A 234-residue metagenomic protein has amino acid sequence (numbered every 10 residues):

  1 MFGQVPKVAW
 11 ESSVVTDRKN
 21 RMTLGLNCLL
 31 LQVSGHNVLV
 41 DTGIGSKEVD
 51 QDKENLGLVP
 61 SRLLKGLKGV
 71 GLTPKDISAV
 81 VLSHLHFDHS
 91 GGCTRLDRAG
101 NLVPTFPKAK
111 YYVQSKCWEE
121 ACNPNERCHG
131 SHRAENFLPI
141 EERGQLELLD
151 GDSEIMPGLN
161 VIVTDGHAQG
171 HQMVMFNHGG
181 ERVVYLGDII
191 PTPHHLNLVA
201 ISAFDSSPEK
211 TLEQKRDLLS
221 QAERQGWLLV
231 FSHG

Functional and structural regions predicted by a protein language model:
M1-G69, M173-G187: Conserved beta-strand hairpin/beta-sheet module of binuclear metal-dependent hydrolase folds, prominently
V14-K19, A99-G100, V161: Short, P/G- and charge-enriched loop/turn segments at secondary-structure junctions
V38-V40, V81, Y111, V183-Y185 (+1 more regions): Residue-level marker for buried hydrophobic side chains located in beta-strands that build the well-ordered beta-sheet
T42-G45, L85, K116-C117, G166-A168 (+2 more regions): Active-site metal-binding loops of divalent metal-dependent hydrolases
K53, S90-N101: Metal-dependent catalytic neighborhoods of phosphoester/phosphodiester hydrolases
E54-S61, K65, M175-G234: Cap/insert and terminal regions of metallo-dependent hydrolase folds
L58-L72, D76-S78, V103-V163, K210-G226: Metallo-beta-lactamase
I77-D88: Metallo-beta-lactamase
